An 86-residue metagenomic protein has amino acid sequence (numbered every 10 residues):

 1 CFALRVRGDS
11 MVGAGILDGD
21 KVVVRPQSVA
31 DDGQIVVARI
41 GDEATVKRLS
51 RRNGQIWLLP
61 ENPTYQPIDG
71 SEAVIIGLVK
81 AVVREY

Functional and structural regions predicted by a protein language model:
C1-Y86: Acidic/glycine-rich C-terminal interaction modules and beta/coil loop segments that lie outside canonical DNA-binding
